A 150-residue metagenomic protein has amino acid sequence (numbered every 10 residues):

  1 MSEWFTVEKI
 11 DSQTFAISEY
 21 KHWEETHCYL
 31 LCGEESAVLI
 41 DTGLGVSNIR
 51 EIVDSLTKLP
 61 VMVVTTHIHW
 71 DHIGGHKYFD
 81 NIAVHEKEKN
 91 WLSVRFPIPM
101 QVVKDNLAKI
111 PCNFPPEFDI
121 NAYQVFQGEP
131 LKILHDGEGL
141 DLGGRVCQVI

Functional and structural regions predicted by a protein language model:
M1-S2, W23-E25, F126-G128, L134: Residues that act as N-cap/strand-start positions at coil-to-secondary-structure junctions
E3, L59, R145: Residue-level signal for beta-strand positions within conserved beta-sheet cores that form or flank
E3-S55: Conserved beta-strand hairpin/beta-sheet module of binuclear metal-dependent hydrolase folds, prominently
Q13-T14, L131, V146: A residue-level signal for beta-strand positions that form part of recognition/binding surfaces within mature
G45-D141: Active-site HxH/HxHxD metal-binding segment of metal-dependent hydrolases
